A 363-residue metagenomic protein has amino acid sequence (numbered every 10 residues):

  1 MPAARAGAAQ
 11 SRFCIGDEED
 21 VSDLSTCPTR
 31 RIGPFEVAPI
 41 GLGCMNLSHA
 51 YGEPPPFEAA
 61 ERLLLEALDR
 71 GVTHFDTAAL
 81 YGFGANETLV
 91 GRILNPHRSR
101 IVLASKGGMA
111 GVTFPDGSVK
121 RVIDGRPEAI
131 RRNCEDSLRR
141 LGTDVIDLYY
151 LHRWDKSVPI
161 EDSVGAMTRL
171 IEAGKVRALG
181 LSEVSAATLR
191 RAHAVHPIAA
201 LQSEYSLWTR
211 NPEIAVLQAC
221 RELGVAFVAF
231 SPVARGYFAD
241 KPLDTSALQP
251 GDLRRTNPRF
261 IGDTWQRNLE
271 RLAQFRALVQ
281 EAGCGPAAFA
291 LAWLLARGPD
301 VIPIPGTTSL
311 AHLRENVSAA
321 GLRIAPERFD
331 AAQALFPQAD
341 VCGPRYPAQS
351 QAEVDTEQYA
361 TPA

Functional and structural regions predicted by a protein language model:
A4-S105, Y359-A363: N-terminal binding-site loop/beta-alpha segment at the start of enzyme catalytic domains that lines or forms
E18-S22, T26-C27, P250-A277, E281 (+2 more regions): Terminal-tail/helix-coil boundary detector
C27, L64, E87, G91 (+8 more regions): Generic structural signal for well-ordered alpha-helices, preferentially at hydrophobic/aromatic core positions
F35-I40, G71-T73, H97-I101, T143-D147 (+5 more regions): Short, well-ordered coil/turn segments that N-cap beta-strands
L42, A60, F75, V90 (+12 more regions): Conserved, mostly hydrophobic/aromatic
M45-L47, A78-L80, K106-A110, L151-W154 (+4 more regions): Active-site beta-loop-alpha junctions enriched in small/polar residues
Y51, F114-N211, A215, V225-A226: Glycine/proline-rich, positively charged, aromatic-decorated active-site loop/lid region on the catalytic face
P212-D252, G285: Aromatic-lined glycan-binding groove of carbohydrate-active enzymes
